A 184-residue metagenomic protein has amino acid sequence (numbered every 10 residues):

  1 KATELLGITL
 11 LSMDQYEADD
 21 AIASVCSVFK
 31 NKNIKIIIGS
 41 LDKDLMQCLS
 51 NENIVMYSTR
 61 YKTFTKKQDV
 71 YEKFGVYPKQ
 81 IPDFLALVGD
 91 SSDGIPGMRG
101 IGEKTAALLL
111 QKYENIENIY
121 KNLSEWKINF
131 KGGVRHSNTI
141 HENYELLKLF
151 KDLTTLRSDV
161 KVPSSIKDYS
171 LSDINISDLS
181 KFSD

Functional and structural regions predicted by a protein language model:
K1-S164: Extended two-metal-dependent nuclease catalytic cores across DNA- and RNA-processing enzymes
R135, L171-D178: S-adenosyl-L-methionine-dependent methyltransferase catalytic core, i.e., the SAM/SAH-binding region
K167: DNA-contacting surface of Y-family translesion DNA polymerases
D178-D184: Long, highly charged low-complexity segments
